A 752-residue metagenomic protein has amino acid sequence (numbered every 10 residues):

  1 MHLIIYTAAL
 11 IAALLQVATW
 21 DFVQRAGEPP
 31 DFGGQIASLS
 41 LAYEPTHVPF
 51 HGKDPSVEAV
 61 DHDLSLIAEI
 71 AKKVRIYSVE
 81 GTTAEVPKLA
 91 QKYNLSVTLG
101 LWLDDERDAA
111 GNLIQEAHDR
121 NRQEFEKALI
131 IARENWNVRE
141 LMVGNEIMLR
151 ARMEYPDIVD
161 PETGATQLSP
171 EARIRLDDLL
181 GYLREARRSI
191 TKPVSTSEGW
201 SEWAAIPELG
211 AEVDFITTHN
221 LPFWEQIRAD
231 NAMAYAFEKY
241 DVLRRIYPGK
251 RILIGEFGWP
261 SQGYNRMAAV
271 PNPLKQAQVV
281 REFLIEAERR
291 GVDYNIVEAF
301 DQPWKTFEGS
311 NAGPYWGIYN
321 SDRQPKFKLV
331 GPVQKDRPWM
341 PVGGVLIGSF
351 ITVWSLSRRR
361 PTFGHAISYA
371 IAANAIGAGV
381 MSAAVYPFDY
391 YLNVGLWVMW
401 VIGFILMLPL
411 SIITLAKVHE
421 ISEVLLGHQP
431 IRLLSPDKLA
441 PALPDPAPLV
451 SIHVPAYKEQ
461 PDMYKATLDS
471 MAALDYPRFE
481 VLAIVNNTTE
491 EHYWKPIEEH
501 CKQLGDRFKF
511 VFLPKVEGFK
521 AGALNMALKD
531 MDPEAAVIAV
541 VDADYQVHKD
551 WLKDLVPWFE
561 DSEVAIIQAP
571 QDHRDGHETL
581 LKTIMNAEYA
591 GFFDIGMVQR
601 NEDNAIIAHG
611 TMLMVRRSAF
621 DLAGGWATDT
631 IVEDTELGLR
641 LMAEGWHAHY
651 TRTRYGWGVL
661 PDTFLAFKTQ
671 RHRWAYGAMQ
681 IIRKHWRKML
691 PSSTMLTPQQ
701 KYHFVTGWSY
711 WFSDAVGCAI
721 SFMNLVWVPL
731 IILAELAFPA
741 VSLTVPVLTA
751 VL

Functional and structural regions predicted by a protein language model:
F32, T46, G52, N265-Q276 (+1 more regions): Aromatic-rich peripheral "rim/lid" segments of glycoside hydrolase catalytic domains that contact and position glycan
E85-K192: Substrate-binding cleft of extracellular glycoside hydrolase catalytic domains
Y93, L99, R139, N145 (+2 more regions): Aromatic- and acid-rich polysaccharide-binding/catalytic face of secreted or lumenal carbohydrate-active enzymes
S349-P444, H703-W727, I731-F738: N-terminal membrane-anchoring/stem segments of glycan-assembly enzymes
P448-S451, E480, V485, E636: Cell-envelope/extracellular polymer assembly enzymes that use nucleotide-activated donors
L468-R478: Short, acidic, metal-binding catalytic loop of nucleotide-sugar glycosyltransferases
P477, V485-I497, P514-E517: A conserved acidic beta->alpha catalytic loop
E499-A536, K549-I631, E636, M642-A643 (+2 more regions): Long helical/loop segments within the catalytic core of UDP-sugar-dependent glycosyltransferases, especially the large
